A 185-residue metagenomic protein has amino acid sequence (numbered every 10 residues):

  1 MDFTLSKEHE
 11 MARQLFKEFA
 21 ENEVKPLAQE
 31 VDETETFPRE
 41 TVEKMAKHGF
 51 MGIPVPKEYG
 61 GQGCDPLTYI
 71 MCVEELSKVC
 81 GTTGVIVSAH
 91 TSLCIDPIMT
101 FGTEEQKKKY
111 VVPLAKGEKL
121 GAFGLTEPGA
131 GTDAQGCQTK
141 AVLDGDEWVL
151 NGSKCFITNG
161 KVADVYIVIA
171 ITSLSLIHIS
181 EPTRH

Functional and structural regions predicted by a protein language model:
M1-S88, K108-K109, P113-K116, L143: Amphipathic, small/basic residue-rich leader segments at the start of a protein or domain
G49, T103, G152: Conserved G/P- and acidic residue-centered "switch" motifs that form tight phosphate/ATP-binding loops in soluble
V85-E105, G131-A134: N-terminal glycine-rich flavin-associated loop
T100-G102, V142, V168-T172: Short beta-strand-to-turn element immediately C-terminal to the catalytic PLP-Schiff-base lysine in fold type I
G117-L125: A short, Trp-centered hydrophobic/proline-enriched beta-strand micro-motif
D133-N151: Cytochrome P450 C-terminal beta-domain/meander region
E147, N151-L176, S180: A short core secondary-structure module
E181-H185: Short "domain-exit" segments at the C-terminal end of structured domains
